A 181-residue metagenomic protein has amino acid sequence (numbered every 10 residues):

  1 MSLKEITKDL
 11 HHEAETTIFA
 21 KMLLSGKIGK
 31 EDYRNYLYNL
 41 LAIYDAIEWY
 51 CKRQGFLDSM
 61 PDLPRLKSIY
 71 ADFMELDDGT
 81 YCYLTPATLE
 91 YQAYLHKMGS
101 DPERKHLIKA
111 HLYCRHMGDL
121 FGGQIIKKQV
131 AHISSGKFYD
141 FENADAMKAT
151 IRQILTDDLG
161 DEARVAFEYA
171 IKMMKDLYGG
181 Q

Functional and structural regions predicted by a protein language model:
M1-Q181: Metal- and O2-centered redox machinery and metal/ROS homeostasis
